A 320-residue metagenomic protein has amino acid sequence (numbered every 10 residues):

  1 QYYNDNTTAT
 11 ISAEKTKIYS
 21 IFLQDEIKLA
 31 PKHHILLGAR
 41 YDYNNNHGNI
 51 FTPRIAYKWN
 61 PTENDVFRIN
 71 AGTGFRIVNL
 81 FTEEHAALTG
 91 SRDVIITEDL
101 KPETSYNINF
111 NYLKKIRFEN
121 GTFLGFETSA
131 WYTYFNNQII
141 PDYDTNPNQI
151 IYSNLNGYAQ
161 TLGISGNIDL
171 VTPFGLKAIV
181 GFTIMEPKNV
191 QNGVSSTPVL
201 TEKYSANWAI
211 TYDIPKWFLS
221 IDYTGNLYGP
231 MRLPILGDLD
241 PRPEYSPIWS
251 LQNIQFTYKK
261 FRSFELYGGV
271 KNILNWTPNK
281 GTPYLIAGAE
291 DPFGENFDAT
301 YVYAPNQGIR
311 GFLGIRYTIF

Functional and structural regions predicted by a protein language model:
Q1, I35-L37, F67-I69, I108 (+7 more regions): Transmembrane beta-strands of outer-membrane beta-barrel proteins
Q1-N4, K17, A39-N45, W59 (+9 more regions): Transmembrane beta-strands of outer-membrane beta-barrel pores
Y2, N60, R68, K101-N154 (+1 more regions): Membrane-embedded beta-barrel scaffold of Gram-negative outer-membrane proteins
S12-N44, I50-R54, I168-E186: Surface-exposed extracellular loop regions of Gram-negative outer-membrane beta-barrel proteins
I21-I27, I55-W59, F110-K114, I164-L170 (+6 more regions): Residues on the lipid-exposed face of transmembrane beta-strands in outer-membrane beta-barrel proteins
L23, I27-P31, W59-E63, T104 (+8 more regions): Outer-membrane beta-barrel strand-turn architecture
K28-K32, G125-Y134, N154-I235, R316-T318: Gram-negative outer-membrane beta-barrel transporters
L227-I235, Y258-F320: C-terminal beta-signal and adjacent terminal beta-strands/loops of Gram-negative outer-membrane beta-barrel proteins
